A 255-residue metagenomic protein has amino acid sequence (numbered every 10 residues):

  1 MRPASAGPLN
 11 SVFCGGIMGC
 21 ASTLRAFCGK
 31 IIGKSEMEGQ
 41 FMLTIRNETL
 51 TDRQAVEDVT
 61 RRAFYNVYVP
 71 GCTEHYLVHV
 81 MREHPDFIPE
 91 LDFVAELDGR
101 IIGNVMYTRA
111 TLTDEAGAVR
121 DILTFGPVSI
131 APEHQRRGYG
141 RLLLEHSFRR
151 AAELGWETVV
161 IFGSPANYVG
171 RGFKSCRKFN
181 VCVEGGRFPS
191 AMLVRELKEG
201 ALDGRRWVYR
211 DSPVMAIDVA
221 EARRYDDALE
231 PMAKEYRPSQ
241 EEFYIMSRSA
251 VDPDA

Functional and structural regions predicted by a protein language model:
A6, V12-G15, A21, G29: Short hydrophobic alpha-helical segments enriched in small aliphatic residues
A21-T23, F27-Q54, D58: Conserved N-terminal entry element of GNAT/NAT acetyltransferase domains
M37, L50-A63, G204-R248: A short, well-structured alpha-helix characteristic of acyl/acetyltransferase catalytic modules
E57, F64-L112: Active-site rim helix/loop that mediates acceptor-substrate recognition in acyltransferases
R100, A118, A131-L142, L154 (+1 more regions): Conserved glycine-rich acetyl-CoA-binding loop
A110-F125, Q135: A conserved beta-turn-beta hairpin within the catalytic core of GNAT-like acetyltransferases that forms part
F125, I130, R136-R149, I161: Conserved acetyl-CoA-binding loop-helix of GNAT-fold acetyltransferases
E153-E157, G163-R187: Conserved active-site alpha-helix within GNAT-family acetyltransferase domains
